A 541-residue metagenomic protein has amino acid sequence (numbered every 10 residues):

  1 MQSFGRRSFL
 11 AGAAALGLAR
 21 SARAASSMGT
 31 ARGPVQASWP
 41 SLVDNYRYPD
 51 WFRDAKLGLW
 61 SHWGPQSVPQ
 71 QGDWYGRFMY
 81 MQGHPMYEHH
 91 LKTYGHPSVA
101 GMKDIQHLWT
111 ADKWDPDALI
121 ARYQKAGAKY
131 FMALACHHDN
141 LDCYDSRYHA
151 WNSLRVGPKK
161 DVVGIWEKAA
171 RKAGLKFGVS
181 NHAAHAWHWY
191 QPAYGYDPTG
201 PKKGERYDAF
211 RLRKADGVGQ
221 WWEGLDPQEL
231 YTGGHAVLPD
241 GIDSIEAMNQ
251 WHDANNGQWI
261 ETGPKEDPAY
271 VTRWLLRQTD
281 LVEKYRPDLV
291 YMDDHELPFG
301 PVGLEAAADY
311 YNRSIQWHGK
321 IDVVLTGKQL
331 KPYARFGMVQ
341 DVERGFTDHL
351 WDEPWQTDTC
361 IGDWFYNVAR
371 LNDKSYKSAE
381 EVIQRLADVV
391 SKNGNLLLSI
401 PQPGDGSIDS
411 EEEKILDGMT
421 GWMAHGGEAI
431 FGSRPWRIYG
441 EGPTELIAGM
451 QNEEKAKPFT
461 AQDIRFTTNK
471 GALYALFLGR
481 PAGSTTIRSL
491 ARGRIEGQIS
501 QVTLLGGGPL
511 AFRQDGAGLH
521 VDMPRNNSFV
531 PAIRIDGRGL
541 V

Functional and structural regions predicted by a protein language model:
M1-L16: N-terminal secretory signal peptides and thylakoid transit peptides that target proteins across membranes
A11, S27-V541: Mature catalytic domains of secreted/periplasmic carbohydrate-active enzymes
